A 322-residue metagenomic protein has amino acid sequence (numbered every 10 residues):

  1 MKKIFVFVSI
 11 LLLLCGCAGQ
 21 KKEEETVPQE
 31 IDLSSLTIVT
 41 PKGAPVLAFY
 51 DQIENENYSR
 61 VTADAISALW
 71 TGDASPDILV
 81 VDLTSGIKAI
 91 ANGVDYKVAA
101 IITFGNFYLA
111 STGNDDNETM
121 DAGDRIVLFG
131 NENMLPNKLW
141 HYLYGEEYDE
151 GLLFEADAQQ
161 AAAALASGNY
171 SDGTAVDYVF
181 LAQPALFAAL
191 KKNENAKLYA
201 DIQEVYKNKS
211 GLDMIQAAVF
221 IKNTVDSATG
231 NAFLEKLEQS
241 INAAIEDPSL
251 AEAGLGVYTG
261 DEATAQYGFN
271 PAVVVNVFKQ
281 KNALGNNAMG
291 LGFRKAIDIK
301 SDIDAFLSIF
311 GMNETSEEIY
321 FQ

Functional and structural regions predicted by a protein language model:
L13-G16: C-terminal motif of bacterial Sec signal peptides marking the signal peptidase cleavage site
A18-K21: Bacterial signal peptide processing site
P28-N55, T112-A188: Bilobed "Venus flytrap"/periplasmic-binding protein-like clamshell domains and structurally analogous long
T37, V94-I102, R125-L128, E204-G211: A structural signal for short loop-to-beta-strand junctions that line the ligand-binding cleft of periplasmic/secreted
L47-A48, A63-Y96, F107-N114, A162-S171 (+1 more regions): Pocket-flanking alpha-helical
K88-A99, A188-K207, A265, P271-V274: Ligand-binding "clamshell"
F154, Q159-G254: Pocket-lining segment of extracytoplasmic ligand-binding domains
V225-I309: Secondary-structure end/capping motifs
